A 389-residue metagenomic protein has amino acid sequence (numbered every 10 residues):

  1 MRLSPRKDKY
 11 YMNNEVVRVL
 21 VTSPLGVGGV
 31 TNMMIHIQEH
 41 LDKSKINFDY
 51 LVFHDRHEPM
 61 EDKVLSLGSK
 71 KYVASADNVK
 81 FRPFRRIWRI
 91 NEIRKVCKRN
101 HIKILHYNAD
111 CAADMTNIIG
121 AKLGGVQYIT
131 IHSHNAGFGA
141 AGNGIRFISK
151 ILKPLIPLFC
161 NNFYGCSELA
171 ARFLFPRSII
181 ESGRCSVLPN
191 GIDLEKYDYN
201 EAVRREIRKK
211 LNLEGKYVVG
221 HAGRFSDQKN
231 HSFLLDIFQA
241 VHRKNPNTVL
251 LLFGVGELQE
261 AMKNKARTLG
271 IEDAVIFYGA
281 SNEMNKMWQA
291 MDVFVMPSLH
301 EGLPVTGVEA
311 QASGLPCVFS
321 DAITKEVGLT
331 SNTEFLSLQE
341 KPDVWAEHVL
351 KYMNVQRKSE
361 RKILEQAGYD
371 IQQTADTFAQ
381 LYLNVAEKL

Functional and structural regions predicted by a protein language model:
P5-Y11, L20-G28, N32-W88, E257 (+1 more regions): N-terminal strand-loop element at the rim of the active site of nucleotide-sugar-dependent glycosyltransferases
G28-H36, Y217, H221-R243, E257-K263: A conserved mid-protein helix/loop that constitutes part of the nucleotide-sugar donor-binding site
R82-F84, R172-I179, G183-R184, P189-K210 (+2 more regions): Acidic anion/phosphate-binding donor-loop and adjacent secondary structure in glycosyltransferase catalytic cores
D110, A280, L299: Aromatic "clamp/platform" in nucleotide-sugar-dependent glycosyltransferases that forms part of the donor/acceptor
L258-A261, E272-S281, M287: Active-site donor-binding acidic/aromatic loop of nucleotide-activated sugar and phosphosugar transferases involved
P316-S320, K325: Short hydrophobic beta-strand element within catalytic cores of glycosyltransferases and related nucleotide-activated
E326-N354, Q372: Change "using UDP/GDP/dTDP sugars" to "using nucleotide sugars
Q356-L389: A charged, aromatic-enriched C-terminal amphipathic alpha-helix characteristic of glycosyltransferases across folds
